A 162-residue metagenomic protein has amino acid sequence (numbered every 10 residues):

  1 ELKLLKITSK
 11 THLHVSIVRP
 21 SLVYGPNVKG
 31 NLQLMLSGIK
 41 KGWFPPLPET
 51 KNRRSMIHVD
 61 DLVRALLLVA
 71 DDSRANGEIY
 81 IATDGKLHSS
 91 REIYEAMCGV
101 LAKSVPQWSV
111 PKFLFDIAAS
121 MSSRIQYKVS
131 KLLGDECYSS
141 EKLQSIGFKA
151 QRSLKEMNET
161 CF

Functional and structural regions predicted by a protein language model:
E1-S16: Active-site Tyr-X1-5-Lys
L13-L34: Flexible, glycine-rich beta-alpha linker
V28-L34, P48-A70, G77-E78: Substrate-positioning beta->alpha
L34-V59, S104-C137: Alpha-helical membrane-targeting segments
L47-N52, Y80-L87, C98-A102, L132 (+1 more regions): Glycine-rich Rossmann NAD(P)(H)-binding loop
L68-Y127, E159-F162: Mid/C-terminal beta-alpha module of Rossmann-like enzyme folds, strongest in SDR-family dehydrogenases/epimerases
H88, Y127-F162: C-terminal amphipathic/interface module of NAD(P)-dependent oxidoreductases and related NAD-binding regulators
